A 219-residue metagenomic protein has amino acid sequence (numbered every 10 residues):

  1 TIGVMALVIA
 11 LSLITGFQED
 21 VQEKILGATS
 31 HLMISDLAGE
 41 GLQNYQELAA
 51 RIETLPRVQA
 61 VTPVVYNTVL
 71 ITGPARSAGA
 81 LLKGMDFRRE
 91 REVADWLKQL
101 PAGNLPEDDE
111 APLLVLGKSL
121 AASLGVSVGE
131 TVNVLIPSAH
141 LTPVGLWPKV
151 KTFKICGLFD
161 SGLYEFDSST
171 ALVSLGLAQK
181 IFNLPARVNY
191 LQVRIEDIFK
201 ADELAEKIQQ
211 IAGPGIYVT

Functional and structural regions predicted by a protein language model:
I2-A6: Alpha-helical transmembrane segments of integral membrane proteins
L7, L11-L81, R91-E92, Q99-E110: Hydrophobic, regular-secondary-structure patches
A28-S30, R57, Y66, R76-L81 (+6 more regions): Envelope-exposed proteins and targeting segments
E40-E47, T72-P74, E90-D95, E110 (+5 more regions): Solvent-exposed, non-transmembrane alpha-helical starts
V65, K83-M85, P101-L175: Hydrophobic secondary-structure segments that place a key small or acidic residue at a functional site
S138-A139, L146-T219: Mechanotransmission and gating elements of multispan inner-membrane complexes involved in transport and envelope
